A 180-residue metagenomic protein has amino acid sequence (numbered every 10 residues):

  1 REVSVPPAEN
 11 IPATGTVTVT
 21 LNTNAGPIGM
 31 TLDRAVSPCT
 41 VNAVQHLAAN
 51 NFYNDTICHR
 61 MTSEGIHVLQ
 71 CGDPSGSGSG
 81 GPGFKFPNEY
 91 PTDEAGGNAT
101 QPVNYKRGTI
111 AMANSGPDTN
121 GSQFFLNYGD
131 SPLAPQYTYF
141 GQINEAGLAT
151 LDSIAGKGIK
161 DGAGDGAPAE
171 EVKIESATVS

Functional and structural regions predicted by a protein language model:
R1-S180: Cyclophilin-like peptidyl-prolyl cis-trans isomerases
